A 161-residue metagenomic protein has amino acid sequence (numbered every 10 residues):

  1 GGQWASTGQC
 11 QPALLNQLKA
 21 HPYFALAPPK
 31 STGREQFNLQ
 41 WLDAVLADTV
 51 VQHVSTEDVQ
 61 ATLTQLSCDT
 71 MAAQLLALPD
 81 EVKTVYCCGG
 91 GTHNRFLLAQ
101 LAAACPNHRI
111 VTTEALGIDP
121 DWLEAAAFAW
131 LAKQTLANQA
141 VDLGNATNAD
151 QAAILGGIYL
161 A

Functional and structural regions predicted by a protein language model:
G1-C68, A72, Q151-A161: Conserved ATP-utilizing enzyme core subdomain
D69-A153: Catalytic phosphate/nucleotide-handling subdomain of diverse soluble enzymes
